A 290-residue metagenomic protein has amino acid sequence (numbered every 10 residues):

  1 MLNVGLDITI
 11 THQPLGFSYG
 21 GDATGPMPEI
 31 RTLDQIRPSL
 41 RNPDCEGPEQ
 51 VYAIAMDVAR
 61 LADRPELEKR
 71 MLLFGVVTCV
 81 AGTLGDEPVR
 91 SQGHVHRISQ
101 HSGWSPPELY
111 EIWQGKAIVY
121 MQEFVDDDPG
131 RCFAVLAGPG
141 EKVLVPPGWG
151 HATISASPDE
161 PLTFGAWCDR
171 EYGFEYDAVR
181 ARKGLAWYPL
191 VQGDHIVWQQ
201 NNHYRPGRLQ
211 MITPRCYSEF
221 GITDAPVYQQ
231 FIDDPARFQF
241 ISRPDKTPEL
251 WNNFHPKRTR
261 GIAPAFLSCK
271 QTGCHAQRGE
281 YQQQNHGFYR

Functional and structural regions predicted by a protein language model:
M1-A137, S155-C274, G287-R290: Active-site region of the double-stranded beta-helix
I118, E141-V143, P147-A152: Histidine-centered metal-chelating micro-motifs
Q277-Q283: Short, charge-rich patches within N-terminal targeting peptides
